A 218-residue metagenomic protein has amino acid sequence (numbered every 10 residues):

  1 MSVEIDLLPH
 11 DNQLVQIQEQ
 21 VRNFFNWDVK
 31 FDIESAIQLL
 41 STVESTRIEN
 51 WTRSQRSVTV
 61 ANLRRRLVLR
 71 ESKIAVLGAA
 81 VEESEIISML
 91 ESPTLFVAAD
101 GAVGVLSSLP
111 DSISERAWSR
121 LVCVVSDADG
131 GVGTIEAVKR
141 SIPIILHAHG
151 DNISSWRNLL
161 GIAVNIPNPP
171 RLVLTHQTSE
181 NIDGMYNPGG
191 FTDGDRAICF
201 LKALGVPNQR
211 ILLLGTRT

Functional and structural regions predicted by a protein language model:
M1-I74, V81-S88: N-terminal donor/sugar-recognition subdomains of glycan-related enzymes, prototypically the membrane-proximal stem
W51-V58, V68-E71, P93-L95, G101-V206: Acidic/Gly/His-enriched mid-domain segments of enzyme catalytic cores or analogous surface patches that mediate
K73-L77, T94-F96, I211: Generic beta-sheet signal
V76-G78, H147-A148, T175, L213-G215: Short beta-strand segments
A79, A99-D100: Helix N-cap/beta->alpha junction signal
A80-V81, R196: Gly/Ser/Thr-rich beta-alpha loop segments that engage phosphate groups in nucleotides
V81-E82, D151, S179, T218: Short, glycine-/Ser/Thr-/acidic-enriched flexible segments
G205-T218: Glycine-rich phosphate/pyrophosphate-binding loops and their adjacent beta-strand/loop elements at enzyme active sites
